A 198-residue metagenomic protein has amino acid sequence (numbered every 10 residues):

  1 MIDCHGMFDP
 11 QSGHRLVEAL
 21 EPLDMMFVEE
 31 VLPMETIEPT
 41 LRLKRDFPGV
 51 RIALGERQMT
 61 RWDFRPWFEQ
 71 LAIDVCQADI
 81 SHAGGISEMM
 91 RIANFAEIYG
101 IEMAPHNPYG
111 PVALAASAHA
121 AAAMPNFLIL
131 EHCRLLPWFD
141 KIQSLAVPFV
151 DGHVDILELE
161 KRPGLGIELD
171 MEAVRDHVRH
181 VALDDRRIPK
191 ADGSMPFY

Functional and structural regions predicted by a protein language model:
M1-I2, F8: Substrate-binding cleft of carbohydrate-active enzyme catalytic domains
H5-G6, R51: Short, conserved structural micro-motifs that define repeat-unit consensus positions and nucleotide-binding loops
F8-S12, G84: Alpha-helix N-cap and loop-to-helix initiation/capping positions
E18, D24, L32-G164: Shared catalytic-loop signature of beta/alpha-barrel
L165-Y198: Extended hydrophobic packing segments that form well-structured cores
